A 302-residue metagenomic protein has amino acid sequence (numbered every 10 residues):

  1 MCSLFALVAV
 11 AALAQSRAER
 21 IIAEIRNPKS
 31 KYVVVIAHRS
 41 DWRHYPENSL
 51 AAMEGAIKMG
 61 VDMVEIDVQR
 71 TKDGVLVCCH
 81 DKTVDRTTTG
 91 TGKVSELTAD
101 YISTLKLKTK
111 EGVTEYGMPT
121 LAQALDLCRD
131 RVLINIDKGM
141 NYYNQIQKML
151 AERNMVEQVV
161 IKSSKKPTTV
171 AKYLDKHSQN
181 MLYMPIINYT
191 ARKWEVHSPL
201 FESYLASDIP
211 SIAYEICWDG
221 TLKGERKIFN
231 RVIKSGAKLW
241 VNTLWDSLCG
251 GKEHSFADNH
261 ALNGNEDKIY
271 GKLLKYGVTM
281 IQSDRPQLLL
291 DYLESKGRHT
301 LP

Functional and structural regions predicted by a protein language model:
M1-A18: Bacterial Sec-dependent N-terminal signal peptides
A14-P302: Phosphate-group recognition and catalysis centered on beta-loop-alpha active-site segments
